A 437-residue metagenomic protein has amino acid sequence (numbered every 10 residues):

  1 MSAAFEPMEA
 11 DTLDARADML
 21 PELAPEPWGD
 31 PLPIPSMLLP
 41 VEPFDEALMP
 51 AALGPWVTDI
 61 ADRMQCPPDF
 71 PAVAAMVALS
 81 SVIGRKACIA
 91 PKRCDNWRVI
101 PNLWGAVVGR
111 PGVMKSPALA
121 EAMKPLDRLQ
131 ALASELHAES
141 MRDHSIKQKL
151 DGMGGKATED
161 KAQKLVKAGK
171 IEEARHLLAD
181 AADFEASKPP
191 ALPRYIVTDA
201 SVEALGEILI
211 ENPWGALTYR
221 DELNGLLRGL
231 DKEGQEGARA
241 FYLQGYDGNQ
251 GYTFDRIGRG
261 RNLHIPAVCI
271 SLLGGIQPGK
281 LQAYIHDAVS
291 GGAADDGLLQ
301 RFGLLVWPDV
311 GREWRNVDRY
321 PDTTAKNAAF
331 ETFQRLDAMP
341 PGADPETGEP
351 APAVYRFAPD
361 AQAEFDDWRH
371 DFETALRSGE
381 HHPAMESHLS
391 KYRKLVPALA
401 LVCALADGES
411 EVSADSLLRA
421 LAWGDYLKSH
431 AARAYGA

Functional and structural regions predicted by a protein language model:
S2-A437: Phosphate-handling catalytic cores of nucleic-acid transaction enzymes
